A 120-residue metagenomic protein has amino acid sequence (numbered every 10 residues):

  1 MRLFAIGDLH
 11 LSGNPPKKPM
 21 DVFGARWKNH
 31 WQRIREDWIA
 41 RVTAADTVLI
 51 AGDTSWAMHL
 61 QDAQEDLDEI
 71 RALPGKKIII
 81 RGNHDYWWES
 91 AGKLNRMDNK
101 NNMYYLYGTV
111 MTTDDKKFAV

Functional and structural regions predicted by a protein language model:
R2, G13-D114: Core catalytic region of metal-dependent phosphoesterases/phosphodiesterases, especially metallo-beta-lactamase-like
R2-L11, K117-V120: Active-site-proximal beta-strand elements of phosphoester/diester hydrolases
